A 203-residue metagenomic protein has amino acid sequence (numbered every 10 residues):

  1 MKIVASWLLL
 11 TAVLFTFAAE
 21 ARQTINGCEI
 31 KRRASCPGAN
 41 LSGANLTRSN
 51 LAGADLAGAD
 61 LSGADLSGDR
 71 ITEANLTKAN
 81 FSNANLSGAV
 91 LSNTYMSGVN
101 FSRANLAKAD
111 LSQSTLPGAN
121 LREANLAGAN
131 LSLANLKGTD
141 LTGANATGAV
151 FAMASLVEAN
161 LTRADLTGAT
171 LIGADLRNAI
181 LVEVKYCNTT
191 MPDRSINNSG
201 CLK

Functional and structural regions predicted by a protein language model:
K2-L10: Sec-dependent signal peptide recognition, specifically the positively charged N-region followed immediately by
T16-A18: N-terminal signal peptide c-region/cleavage motif recognized by signal peptidases
E20-K203: Tandem repeat scaffolds
